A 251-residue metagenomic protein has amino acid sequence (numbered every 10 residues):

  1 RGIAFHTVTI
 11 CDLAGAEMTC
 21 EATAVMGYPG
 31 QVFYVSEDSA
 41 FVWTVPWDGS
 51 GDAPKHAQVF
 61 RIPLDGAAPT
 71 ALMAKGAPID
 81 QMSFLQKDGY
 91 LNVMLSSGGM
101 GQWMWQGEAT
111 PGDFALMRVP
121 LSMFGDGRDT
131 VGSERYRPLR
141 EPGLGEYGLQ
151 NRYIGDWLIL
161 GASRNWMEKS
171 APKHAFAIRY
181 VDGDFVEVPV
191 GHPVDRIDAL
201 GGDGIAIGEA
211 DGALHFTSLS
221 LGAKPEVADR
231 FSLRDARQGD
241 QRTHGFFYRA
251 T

Functional and structural regions predicted by a protein language model:
R1-T251: Beta-sheet-rich non-transmembrane sensory/scaffold domains
